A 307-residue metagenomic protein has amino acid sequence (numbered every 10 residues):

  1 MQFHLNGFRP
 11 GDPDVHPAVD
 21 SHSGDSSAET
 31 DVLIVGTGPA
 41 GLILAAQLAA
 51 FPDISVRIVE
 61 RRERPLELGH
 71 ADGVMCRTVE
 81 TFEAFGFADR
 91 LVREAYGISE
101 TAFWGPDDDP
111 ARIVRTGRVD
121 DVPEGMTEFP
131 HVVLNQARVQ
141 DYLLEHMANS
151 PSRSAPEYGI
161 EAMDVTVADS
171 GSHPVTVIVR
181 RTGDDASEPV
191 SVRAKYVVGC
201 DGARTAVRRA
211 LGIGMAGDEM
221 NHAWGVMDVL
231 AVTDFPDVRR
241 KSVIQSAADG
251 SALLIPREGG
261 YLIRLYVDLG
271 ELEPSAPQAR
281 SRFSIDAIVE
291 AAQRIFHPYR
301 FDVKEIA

Functional and structural regions predicted by a protein language model:
M1-V32, Q47-S55: Extreme N-terminal leader/targeting segments of oxidoreductases
A28-T30, D185-Y196, C200: Core beta-strand elements of the Rossmann-like FAD/NAD(P) dinucleotide-binding domain in flavoenzyme oxidoreductases
G36-P39, Q136: Glycine-rich Rossmann-fold phosphate-binding loop(s) that bind the pyrophosphate of adenine dinucleotide cofactors
A46-D72: Glycine-rich FAD pyrophosphate-binding loop
E67-A148, S246, I255-P256: Active-site-adjacent segment of FAD-dependent monooxygenases/related oxidoreductases
E145, G171, Y196, C200-A307: Conserved FAD-binding catalytic core of PHBH/FMO-like flavoproteins
N149-M163, F301-D302: A conserved beta-strand/loop element that lines the FAD pocket in flavoprotein oxidoreductases
Y158-V175: A conserved short coil-to-beta-strand element within the FAD-binding core of flavoproteins
